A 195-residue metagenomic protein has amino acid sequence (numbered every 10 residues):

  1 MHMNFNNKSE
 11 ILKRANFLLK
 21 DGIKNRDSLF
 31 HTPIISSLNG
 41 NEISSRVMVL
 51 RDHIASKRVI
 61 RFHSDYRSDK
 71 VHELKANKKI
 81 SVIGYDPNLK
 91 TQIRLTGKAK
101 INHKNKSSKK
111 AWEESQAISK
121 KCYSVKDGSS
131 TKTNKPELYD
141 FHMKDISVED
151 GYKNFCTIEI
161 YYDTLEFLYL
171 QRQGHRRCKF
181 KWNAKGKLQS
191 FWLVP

Functional and structural regions predicted by a protein language model:
H2-K57, R61, H72: An N-terminal domain-cap segment
H2-N6, Q92-P195: Charged, gly/pro-rich active-site loop segments
R26-S28, Y85-D86, S124-V125: A short, aromatic/hydrophobic, helix- or strand-capping loop or linear motif that either lines the entrance/gate
S28, E73-A76, Q171-Q173: Short glycine/proline-enriched turns and hinge-like loops at secondary-structure junctions
T32, R58, N77-K79, N154-T157 (+1 more regions): Short, surface-exposed beta-edge/turn micro-motifs
S37-G40, G84-N88, Y169-Q171, W182-A184: Short acidic, glycine-rich loop/turn motifs
R51-K90: A short mixed-secondary-structure module that forms the rim of ligand-binding clefts
